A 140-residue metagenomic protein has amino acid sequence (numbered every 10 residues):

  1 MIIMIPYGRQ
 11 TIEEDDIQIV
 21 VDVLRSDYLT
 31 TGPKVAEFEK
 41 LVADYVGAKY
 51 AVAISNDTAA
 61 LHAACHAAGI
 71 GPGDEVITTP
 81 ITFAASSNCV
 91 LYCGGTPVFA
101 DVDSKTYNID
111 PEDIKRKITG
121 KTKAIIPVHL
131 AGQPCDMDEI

Functional and structural regions predicted by a protein language model:
M1-L29, P33: N-terminal "arm"/small-domain region of PLP-dependent enzymes with the aminotransferase-like
P6-G8, S55, I126: Short beta-strand segments
D15, E37, A59, A84-A85 (+1 more regions): Short alpha-helical
Y28-E75, C89-C93, V98-D101: Phosphate-binding glycine-rich loop
H66-I140: PLP-dependent aminotransferase-like
